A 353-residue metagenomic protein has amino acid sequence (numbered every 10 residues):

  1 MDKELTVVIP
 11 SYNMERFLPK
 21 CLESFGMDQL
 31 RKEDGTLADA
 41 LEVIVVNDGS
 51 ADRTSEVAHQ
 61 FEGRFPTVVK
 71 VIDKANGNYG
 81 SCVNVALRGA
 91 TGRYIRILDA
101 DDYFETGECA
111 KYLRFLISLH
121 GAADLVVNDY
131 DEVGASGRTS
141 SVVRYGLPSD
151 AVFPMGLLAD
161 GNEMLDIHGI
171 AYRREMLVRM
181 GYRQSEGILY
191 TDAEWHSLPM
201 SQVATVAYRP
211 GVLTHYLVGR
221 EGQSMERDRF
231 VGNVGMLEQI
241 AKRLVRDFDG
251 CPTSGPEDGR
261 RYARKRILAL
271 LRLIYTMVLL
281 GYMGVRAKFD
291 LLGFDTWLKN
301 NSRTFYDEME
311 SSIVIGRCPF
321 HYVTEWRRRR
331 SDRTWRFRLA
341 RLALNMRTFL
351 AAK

Functional and structural regions predicted by a protein language model:
E4-T6, E42, E194: Cell-envelope/extracellular polymer assembly enzymes that use nucleotide-activated donors
M14-G35: Short, well-formed alpha-helical segments that are part of the catalytic scaffolds of diverse glycosyltransferases
S24, N47-V57, N78, D99: A conserved acidic beta->alpha catalytic loop
D34-G49, K70-A75, A100: Short beta-strand/loop segment that forms part of the nucleotide-sugar
K74-A90: Glycine-rich, basic loop-to-helix element that forms the pyrophosphate-binding segment of sugar-nucleotide handling
Y79, V83, A100-R209, Y216-G232: Donor-binding/catalytic cores of nucleotide-activated saccharide and glycerol-phosphate transferases/polymerases
I95: Short aromatic/hydrophobic "clamp" motif used to bind/position activated sugar donors
L280-K353: Membrane-interface aromatic/basic loop that binds lipid-linked glycans or pyrophosphate carriers, typified by
